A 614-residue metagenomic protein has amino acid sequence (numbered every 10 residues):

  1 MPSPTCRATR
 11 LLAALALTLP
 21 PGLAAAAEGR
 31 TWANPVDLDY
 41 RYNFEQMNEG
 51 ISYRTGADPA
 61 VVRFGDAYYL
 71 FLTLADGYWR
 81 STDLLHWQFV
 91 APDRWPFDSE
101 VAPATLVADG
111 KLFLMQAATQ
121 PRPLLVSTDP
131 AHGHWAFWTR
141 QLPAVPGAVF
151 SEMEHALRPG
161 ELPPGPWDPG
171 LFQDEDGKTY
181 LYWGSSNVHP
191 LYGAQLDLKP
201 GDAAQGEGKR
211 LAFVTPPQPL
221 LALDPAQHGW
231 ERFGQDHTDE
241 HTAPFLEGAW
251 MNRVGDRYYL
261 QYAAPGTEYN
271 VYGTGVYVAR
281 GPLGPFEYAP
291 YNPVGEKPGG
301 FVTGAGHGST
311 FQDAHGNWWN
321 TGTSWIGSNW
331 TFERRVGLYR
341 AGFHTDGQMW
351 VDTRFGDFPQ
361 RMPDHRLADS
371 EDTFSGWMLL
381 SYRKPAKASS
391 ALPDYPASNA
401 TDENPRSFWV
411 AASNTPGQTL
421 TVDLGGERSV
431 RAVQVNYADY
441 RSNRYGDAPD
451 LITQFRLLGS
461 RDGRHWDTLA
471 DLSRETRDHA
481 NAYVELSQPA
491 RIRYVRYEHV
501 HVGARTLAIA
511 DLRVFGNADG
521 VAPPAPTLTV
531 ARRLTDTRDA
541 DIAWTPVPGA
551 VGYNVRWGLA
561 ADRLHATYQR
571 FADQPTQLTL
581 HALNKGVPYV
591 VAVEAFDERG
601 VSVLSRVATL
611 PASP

Functional and structural regions predicted by a protein language model:
A27-H241, R253-G300, H315, S324-A368: Beta-rich carbohydrate-recognition and catalytic domains
Y192-G206, A368-E403: Predominantly extracellular/luminal regions of secreted and cell-surface proteins, especially disulfide-bonded
A194, F455-L457, Y553-V555: Short beta-strand elements bearing conserved aromatic residues within extracellular beta-rich modules
D402-A470, A480-T527, T535, T545: Aromatic, loop-rich ligand-recognition surfaces of beta-strand-rich domains
A522, F596-P614: Extracellular fibronectin type III
R538-A550: Conserved aromatic anchor
G552-G586, E598-R606: Recognizes extended acidic, P/S/T-rich segments that occur within or adjacent to Ig-like beta-sandwich modules
